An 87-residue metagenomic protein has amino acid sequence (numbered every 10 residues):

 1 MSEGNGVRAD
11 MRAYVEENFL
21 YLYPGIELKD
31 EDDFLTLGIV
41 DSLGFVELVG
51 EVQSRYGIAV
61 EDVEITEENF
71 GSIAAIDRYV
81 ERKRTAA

Functional and structural regions predicted by a protein language model:
S2-D41, V49, S54-A87: Phosphopantetheine-dependent thiolation modules in NRPS/PKS and related acyl-activating systems
G44: Two-component histidine kinase catalytic core, primarily the HATPase_c
